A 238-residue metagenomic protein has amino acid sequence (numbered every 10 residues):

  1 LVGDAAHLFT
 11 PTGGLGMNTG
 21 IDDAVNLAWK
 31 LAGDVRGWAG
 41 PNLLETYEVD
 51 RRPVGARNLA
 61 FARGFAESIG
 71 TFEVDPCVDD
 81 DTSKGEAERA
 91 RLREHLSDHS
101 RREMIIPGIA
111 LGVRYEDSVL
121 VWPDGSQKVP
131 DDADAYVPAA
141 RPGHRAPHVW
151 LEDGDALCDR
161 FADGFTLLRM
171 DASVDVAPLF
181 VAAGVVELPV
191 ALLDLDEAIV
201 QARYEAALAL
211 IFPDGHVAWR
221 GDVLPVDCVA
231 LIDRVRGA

Functional and structural regions predicted by a protein language model:
L1-T46, R52: Active-site-proximal cofactor/substrate-binding loop regions of enzyme domains
V35-A238: Helical substrate-recognition/capping region of FAD-dependent monooxygenase/halogenase enzymes
